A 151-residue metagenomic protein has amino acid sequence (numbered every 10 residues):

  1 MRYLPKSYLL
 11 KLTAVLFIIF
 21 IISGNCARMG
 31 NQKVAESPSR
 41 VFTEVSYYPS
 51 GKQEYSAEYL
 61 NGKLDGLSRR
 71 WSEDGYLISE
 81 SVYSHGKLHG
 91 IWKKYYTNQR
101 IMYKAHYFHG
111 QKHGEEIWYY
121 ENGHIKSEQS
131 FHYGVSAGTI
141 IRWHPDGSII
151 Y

Functional and structural regions predicted by a protein language model:
M1-R2: N-terminal hydrophobic targeting signals that begin at the initiator methionine
P5, K11-T13, I18-Y151: Glycine/tyrosine- and acidic-biased, solvent-exposed loop/turn segments at the edges of beta-strands
